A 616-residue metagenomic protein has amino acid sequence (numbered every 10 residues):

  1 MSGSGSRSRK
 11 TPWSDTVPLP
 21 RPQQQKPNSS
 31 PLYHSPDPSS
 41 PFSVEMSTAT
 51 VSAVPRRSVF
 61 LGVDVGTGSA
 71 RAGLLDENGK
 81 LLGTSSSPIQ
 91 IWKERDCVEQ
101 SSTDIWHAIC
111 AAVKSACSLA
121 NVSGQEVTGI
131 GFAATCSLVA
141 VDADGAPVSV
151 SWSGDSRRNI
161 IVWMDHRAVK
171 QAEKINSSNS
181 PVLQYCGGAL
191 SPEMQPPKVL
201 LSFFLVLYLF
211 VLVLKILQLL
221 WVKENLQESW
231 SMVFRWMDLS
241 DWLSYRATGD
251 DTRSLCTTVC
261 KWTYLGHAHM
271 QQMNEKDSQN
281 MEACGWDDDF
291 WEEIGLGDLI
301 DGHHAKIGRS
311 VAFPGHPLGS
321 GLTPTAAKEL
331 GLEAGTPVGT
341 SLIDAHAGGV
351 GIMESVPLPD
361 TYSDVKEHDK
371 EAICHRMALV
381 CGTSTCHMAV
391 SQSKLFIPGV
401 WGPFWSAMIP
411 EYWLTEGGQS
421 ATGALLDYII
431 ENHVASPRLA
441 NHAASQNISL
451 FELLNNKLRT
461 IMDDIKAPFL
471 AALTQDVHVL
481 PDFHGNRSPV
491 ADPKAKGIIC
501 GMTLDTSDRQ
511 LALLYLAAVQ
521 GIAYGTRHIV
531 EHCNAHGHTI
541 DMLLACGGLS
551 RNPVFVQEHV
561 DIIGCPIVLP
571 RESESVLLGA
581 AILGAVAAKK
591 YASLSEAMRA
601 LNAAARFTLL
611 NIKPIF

Functional and structural regions predicted by a protein language model:
S2-V150, K328-T340, P357-D360, E367-D369 (+2 more regions): N-terminal glycine/serine-rich phosphate-binding loop of ATP-dependent small-molecule kinases, especially carbohydrate
V65-T67, F132, D142, V182-H346 (+6 more regions): Gly/Ser/Thr-rich active-site cleft segment
S69, V311-L322, L342-A345, T383-T385 (+3 more regions): Glycine-rich phosphate-binding loops at beta-strand->alpha-helix junctions
N78, L119-P196, V206-I216: Active-site phosphate-binding/coordination module
I109-T128, L226-S229, F290-H304, L330 (+2 more regions): Phosphate/pyrophosphate-binding loops at sites that engage ATP/ADP/AMP, CoA/4′-phosphopantetheine, polyphosphate
E173, I343-E354, S420, D427-I430 (+5 more regions): Glycine-rich phosphate-binding/hydrolytic loop that grips phosphoryl groups
Y185, V199-L205, L219-E228, M232 (+6 more regions): A short helix-loop
K466-R571: Activation-segment/catalytic-loop signature of the eukaryotic protein kinase fold
